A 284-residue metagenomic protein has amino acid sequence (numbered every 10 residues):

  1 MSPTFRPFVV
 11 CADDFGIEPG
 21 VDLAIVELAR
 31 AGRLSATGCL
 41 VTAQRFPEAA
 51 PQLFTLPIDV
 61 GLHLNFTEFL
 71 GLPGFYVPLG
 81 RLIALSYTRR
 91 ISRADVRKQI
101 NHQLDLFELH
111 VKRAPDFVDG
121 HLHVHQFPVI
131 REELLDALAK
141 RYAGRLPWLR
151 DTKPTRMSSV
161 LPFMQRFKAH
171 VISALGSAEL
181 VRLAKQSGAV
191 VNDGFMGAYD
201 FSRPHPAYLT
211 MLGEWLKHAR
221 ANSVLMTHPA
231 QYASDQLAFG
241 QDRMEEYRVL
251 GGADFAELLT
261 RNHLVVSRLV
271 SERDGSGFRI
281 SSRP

Functional and structural regions predicted by a protein language model:
M1-V9, P19-F117, P128-P284: Terminal accessory/targeting
A12-G16: DG-centered beta-turn motif at the end of beta-strands
H121-Q126: Gly/Ser/Thr-rich loops at beta-strand to alpha-helix junctions that form or flank small-molecule/cofactor-binding
